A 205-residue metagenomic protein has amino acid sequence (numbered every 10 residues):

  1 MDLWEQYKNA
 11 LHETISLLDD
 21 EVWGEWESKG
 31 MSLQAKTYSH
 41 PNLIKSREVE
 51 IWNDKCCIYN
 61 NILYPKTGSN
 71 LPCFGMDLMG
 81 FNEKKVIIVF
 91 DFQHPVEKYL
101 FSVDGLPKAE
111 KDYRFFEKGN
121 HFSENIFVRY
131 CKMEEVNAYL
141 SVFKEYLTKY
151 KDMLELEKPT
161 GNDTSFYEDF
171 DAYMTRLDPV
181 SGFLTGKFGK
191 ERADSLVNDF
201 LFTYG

Functional and structural regions predicted by a protein language model:
M1-C73: Short Lys/Arg-enriched alpha/beta "domain-start" segment
W4-Y7, K132, V136-F143, Y173 (+2 more regions): Intrinsic-disorder-associated interaction segments
Q6, T14, T37, L78 (+3 more regions): Short, flexible coil/linker segments at or flanking structured domains
Y7-V22, F143-E157, L184: Hydrophobic, Leu/Ile/Phe/Ala-enriched alpha-helical segments that form helix-helix packing faces
L11, Q34, G75, K111 (+2 more regions): Sparse, context-dependent recognition of short Cys/His-centered cofactor- or disulfide-binding micro-motifs
C57-S165: Extended, non-transmembrane interaction/recognition domains
T148, L156-G205: Alpha-helical oligomerization segments
